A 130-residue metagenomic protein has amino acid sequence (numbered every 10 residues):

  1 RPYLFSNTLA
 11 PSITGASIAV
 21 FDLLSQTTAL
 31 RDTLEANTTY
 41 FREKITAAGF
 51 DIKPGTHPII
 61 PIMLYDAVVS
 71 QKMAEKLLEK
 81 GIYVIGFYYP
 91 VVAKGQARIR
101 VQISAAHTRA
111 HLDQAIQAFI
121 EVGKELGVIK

Functional and structural regions predicted by a protein language model:
R1-T28: Conserved core segment of the aminotransferase class I/II
N7, M63-D66, A105: Short loop or secondary-structure boundary microenvironments that flank and position key functional residues
T8, H57, Y88-Y89: Proline- and acidic/polar-enriched loop/turn elements at helix boundaries
P11, D66, Y89-K94: AMP-binding (ANL) adenylation modules
P11, T28, A67, R109-A110: Alpha-helix N-capping/helix-start residues
I18-Y83: Conserved PLP-dependent catalytic core of the aminotransferase class-I/II
E79-I82, V91-K130: PLP-dependent enzyme catalytic core of the Aspartate aminotransferase-like
